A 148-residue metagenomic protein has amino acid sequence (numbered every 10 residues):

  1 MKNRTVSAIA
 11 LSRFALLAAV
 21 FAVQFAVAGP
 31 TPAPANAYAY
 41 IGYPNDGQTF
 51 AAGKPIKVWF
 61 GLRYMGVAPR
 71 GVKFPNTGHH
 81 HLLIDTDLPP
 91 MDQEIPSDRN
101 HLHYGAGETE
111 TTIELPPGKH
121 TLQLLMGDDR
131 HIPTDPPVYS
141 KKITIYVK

Functional and structural regions predicted by a protein language model:
S12-Q24: Bacterial N-terminal signal peptides
G29-A52: Short, compositionally biased P/S/T/A/G/V-rich stretches that sit at domain boundaries
I56-F60, T109-T111, G118-M126: Short, well-structured beta-strand segments within conserved domains
G61-V72: Short amphipathic, basic-aromatic surface patches that mediate peripheral association with negatively charged
V72-H80, Y139: Short coil-to-beta strand junction motifs in C2/discoidin
P89-M91, G127-D135: Short acidic/polar inter-strand loop motif in beta-rich domains
D92-I113: A beta-strand/beta-hairpin structural motif
P116-R130, Y139-I143: Internal, hydrophobic beta-strand segments that form the core of beta-sheet-rich folds
